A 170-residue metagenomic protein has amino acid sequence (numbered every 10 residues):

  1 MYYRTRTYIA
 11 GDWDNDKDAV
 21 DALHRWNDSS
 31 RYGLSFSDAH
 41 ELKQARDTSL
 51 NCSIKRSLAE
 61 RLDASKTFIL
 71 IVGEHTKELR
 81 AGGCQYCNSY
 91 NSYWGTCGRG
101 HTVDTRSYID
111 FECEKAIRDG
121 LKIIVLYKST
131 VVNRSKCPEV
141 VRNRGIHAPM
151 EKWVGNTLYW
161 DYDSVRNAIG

Functional and structural regions predicted by a protein language model:
M1-T67, G170: Conserved N-terminal substructure of TIR/SEFIR domains
R4-R6, Y127-G170: C-terminal interaction surface of TIR/SEFIR-family domains
G11, V72, V125-Y127: Short beta-strand/turn micro-motifs composed of small residues that flank or help shape donor/cofactor-binding pockets
N15, T76, V131: Surface-exposed, flexible loop/turn segments at secondary-structure boundaries
D21-A22, G83, S135-E139: Short aromatic-enriched loop/helix-cap "lid" or pocket-rim segments at secondary-structure transitions that line
S30-S57, E74-S89, W94-V103: Conserved BB-loop
F68-I69, I123: Short, well-ordered beta-strand core segments
L79-R134: Amphipathic helical hotspot of TIR/SEFIR-family domains
